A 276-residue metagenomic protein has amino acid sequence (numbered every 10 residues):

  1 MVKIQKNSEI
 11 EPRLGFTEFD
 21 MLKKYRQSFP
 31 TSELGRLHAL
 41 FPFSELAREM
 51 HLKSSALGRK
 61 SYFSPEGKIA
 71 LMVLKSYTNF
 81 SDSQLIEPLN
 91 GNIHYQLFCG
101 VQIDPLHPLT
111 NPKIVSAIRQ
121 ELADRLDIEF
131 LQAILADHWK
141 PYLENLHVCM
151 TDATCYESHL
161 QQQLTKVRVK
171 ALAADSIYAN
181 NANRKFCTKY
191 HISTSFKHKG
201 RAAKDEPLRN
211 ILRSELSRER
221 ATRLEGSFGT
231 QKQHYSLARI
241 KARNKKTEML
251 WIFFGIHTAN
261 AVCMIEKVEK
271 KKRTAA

Functional and structural regions predicted by a protein language model:
M1-P42, K267-K271, A275-A276: Charged, often Cys/His-bearing segments associated with DNA-binding zinc-finger transcription factors
K6-F19, S55-F63, G200-R201: Short N-terminal helix-initiation segments at or just after the protein's N-terminus
K23-T31, L74-K75, L208-S217: Short low-complexity stretches enriched in small and charged residues
T31-A70, Y77, P207: Basic, short loop/linker segments at the boundary and entry of helix-turn-helix/winged-helix-like folds
S54-G67, M72-Y95, C99-L106: Short, Lys/Arg-enriched phosphate-binding patches
S81-Q84, L89, I103-D104, P108 (+1 more regions): Anion-binding and metal-coordination hotspots
P112: Alpha-helical ligand/cofactor-binding cores
